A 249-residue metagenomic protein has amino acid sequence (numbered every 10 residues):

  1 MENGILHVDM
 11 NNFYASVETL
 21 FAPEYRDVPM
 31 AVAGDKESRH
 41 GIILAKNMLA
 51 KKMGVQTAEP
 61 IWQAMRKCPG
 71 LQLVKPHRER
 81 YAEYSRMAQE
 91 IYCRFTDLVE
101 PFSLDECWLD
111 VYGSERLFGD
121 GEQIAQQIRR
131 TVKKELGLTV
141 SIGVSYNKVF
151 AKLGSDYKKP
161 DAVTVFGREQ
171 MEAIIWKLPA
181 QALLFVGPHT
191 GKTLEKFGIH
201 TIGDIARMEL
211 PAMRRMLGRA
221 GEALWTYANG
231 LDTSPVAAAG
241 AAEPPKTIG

Functional and structural regions predicted by a protein language model:
M1-L104, W108, E115, A228: Residues that scaffold, gate, or flank divalent-cation-dependent active/transport sites
H7, A182, T190-G249: DNA-contacting surface of Y-family translesion DNA polymerases
V17-T19, I42-A45, F150-K158, K196 (+2 more regions): Short acidic, glycine/serine/threonine-rich loops at helix termini
P69-G70, E106-Y112, A173-W176, T247-G249: Acidic/polar active-site rim loop that often engages polyanionic ligands
K75-R78, S114-D120, D161-A162, I174-A182 (+2 more regions): Flexible, glycine/proline-enriched loop segments at strand-loop-helix junctions that form or flank small-ligand binding
M87, I91-F95, Q127-E135, T193 (+2 more regions): Generic non-transmembrane alpha-helical segments
G119-Q181: Long, highly charged, low-complexity intrinsically disordered interaction regions that mediate electrostatic DNA/RNA
